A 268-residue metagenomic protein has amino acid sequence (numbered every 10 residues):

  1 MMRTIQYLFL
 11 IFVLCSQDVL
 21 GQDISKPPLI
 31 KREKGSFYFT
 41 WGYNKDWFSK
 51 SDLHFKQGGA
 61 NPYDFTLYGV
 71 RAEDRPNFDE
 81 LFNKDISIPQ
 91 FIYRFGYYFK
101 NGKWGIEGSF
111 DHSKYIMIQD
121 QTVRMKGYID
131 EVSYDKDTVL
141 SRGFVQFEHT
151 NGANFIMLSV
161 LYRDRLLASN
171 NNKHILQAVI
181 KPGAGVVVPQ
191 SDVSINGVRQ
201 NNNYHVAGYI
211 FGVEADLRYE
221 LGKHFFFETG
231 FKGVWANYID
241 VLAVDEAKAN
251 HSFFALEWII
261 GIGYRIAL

Functional and structural regions predicted by a protein language model:
M1-E33, L268: Cleavable N-terminal export/targeting peptides
Q22-Y98, P189-S191, E257-A267: Short glycine/proline- and aromatic-enriched beta-strand/turn motifs that initiate or cap beta-hairpins
K26-P27, F78-L81, R142-E148, I195-Y204 (+1 more regions): Extracellular loop and loop/strand-boundary signature of outer-membrane beta-barrel proteins
E33-F37, S87-F91, T150-I156, L176 (+2 more regions): Residues that define the transmembrane beta-barrel architecture of outer-membrane proteins
Y38, K103-G105, Q177-V179, E220 (+1 more regions): Membrane-spanning beta-strand positions in outer-membrane beta-barrel proteins
S51-F55, A60-P62, T66, D216 (+1 more regions): Predominantly the C-terminal beta-signal and adjacent terminal strand-loop region of outer-membrane beta-barrel
S51-G58, Q119-M125, Q190-R199, D240-E246: Outer-membrane beta-barrel translocator domains and adjoining extracellular loop/strand segments of Gram-negative
R94-S194, G261-A267: Gram-negative (and chloroplast) outer-membrane scaffold detector with strong preference for beta-barrel transmembrane
